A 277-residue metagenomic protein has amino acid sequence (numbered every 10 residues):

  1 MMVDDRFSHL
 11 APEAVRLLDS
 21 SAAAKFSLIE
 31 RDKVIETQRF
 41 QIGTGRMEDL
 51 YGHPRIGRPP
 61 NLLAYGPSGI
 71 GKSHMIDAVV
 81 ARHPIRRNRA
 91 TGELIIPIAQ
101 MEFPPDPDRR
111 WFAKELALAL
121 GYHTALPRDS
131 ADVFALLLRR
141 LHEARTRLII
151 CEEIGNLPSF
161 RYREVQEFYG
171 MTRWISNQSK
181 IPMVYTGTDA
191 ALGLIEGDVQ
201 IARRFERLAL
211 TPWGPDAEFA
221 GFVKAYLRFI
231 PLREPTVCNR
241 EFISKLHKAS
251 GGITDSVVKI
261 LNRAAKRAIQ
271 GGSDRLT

Functional and structural regions predicted by a protein language model:
M1-L17, E36, G69, D216-A217 (+1 more regions): C-terminal alpha-helical "lid" subdomain
M1-P60: A short, basic N-terminal segment
D4-F7, P12-S21, T44, D108-E115 (+4 more regions): Mid-core helix/loop region of P-loop NTP-binding domains shared across ATPases and GTPases
I56-A78: Walker A/P-loop nucleotide-binding motif
A81-G92, G121-T124: Post-Walker A helix-loop "phosphate-sensing" segment adjacent to the P-loop in P-loop NTPases
L94-P107: A short hydrophobic beta-strand->loop->alpha-helix junction that borders the nucleotide-binding pocket of P-loop NTPases
I175-G197: Sensor-1/coupling segment of RecA-like P-loop NTPase cores
E196-P212: A short helix-turn-beta junction within AAA+ P-loop NTPase domains corresponding to the substrate/partner-engaging
